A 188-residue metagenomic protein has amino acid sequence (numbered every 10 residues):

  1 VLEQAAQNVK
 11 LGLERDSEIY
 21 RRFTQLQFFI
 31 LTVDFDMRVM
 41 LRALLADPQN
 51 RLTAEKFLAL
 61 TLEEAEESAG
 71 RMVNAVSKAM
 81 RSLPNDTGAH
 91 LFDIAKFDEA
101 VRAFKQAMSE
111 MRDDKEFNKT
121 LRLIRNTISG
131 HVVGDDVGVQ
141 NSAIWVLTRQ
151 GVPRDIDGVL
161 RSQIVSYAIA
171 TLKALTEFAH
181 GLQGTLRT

Functional and structural regions predicted by a protein language model:
V1-T120, Q140-T188: Amphipathic alpha-helical interface segments
L121-G130: Long, charged low-complexity segments
D136-G138: Extended, solvent-exposed segments with strong compositional bias
